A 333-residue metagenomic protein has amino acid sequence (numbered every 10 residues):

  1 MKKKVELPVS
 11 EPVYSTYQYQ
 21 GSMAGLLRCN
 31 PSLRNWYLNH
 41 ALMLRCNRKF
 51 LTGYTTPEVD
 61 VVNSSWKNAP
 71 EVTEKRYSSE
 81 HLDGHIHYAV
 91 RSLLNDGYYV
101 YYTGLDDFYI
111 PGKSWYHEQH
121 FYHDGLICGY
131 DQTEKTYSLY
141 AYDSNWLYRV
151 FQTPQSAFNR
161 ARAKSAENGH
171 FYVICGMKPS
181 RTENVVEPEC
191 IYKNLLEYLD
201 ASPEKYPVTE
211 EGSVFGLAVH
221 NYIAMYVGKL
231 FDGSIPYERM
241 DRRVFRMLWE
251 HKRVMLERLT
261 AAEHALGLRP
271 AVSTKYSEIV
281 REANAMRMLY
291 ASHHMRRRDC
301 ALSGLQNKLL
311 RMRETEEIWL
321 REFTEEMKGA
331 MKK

Functional and structural regions predicted by a protein language model:
M1-G84: Cysteine-nucleophile protease catalytic domains, especially the papain-like/related folds used in DUB/UBL proteases
S10-Y14, W115, Q119, P236 (+2 more regions): Conserved aromatic-histidine-acidic binding/catalytic patches
S22-S32, D131-Q132, T260, T324: Hydrophobic/aromatic-lined pockets within catalytic cores
N30-G53, D83-E134, L139-A141, M327: Active-site-adjacent substructure of cysteine-protease-like catalytic cores
D60-D107, Y172-K193, E197: Predominantly the structural core of cysteine protease catalytic domains
Q132-E250, R258: Noncatalytic regulatory segments and standalone regulatory/sensor domains
R239-K333: Charged, long alpha-helical assembly modules
